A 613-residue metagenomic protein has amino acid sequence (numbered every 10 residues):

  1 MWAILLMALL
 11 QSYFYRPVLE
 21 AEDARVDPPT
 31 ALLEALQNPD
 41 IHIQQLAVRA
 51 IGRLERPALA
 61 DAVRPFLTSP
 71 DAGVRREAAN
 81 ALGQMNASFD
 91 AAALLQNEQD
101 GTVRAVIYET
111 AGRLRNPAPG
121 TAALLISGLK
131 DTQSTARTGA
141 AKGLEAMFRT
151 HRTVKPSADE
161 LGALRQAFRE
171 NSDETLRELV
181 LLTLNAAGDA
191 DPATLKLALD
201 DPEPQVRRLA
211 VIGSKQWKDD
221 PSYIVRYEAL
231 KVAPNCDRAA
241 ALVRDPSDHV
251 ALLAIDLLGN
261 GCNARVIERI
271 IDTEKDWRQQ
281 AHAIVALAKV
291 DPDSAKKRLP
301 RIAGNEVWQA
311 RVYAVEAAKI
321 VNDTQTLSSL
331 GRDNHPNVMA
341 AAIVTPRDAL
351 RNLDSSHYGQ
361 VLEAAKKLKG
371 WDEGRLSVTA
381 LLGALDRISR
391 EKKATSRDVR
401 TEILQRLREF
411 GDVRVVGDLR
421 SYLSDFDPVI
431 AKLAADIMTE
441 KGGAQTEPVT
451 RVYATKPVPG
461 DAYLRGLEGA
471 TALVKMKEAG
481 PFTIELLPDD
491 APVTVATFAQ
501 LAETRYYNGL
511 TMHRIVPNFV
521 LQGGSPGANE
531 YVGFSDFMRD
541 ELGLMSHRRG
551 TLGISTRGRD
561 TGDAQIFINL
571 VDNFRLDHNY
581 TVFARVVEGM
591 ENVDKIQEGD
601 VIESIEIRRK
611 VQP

Functional and structural regions predicted by a protein language model:
M1-L6: Sec-dependent signal peptide recognition, specifically the positively charged N-region followed immediately by
S12-D27, E34, H42-R56, A62-P65 (+21 more regions): Structural detector for internal amphipathic alpha-helices that build alpha-solenoid repeat scaffolds
P28, T121, P156-L164, V452: HEAT/HEAT-like alpha-solenoid repeats
N38, S69, E98, D131-T135 (+7 more regions): Short coil/turn segments at helix-helix junctions and helix-capping linkers within large alpha-helical proteins
D40, P70, P488: Active-site acidic-Proline motif in GNAT/NAT acetyltransferases
E98, F168-N171, E274, S389: Helix-turn/linker elements and helix-coil junctions of extended alpha-helical scaffolds
R351, S355-G359, G370-P613: Cyclophilin-like peptidyl-prolyl cis-trans isomerases
